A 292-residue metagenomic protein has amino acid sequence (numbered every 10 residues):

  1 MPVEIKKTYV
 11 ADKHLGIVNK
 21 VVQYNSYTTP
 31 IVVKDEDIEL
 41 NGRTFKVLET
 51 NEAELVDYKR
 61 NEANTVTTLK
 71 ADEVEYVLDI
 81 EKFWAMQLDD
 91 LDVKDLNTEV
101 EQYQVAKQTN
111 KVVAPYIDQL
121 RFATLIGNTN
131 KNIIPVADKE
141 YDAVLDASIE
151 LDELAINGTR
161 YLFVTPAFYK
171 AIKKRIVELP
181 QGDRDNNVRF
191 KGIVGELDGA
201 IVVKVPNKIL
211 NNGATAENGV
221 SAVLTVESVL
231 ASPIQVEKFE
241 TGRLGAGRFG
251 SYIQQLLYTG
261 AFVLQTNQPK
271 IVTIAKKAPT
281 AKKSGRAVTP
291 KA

Functional and structural regions predicted by a protein language model:
M1-E75: N-terminal "assembly arms/tails" that initiate or stabilize quaternary assembly in self-assembling proteins
E4-I5, Y9, D35, K111-V112 (+3 more regions): Signature of extracytoplasmic/envelope-associated structural regions
N41, K46, D152-K238: Extended oligomerization regions of viral-like shell subunits
K46, E52, T65, E73-L96 (+3 more regions): Structured, hydrophobic secondary-structure cores that serve as assembly/anchoring elements
L55-Y58, A171-K174, F262-L264: Short helix/loop capping segments that flank catalytic or ligand/cofactor-binding pockets
L91-I156, I271-K291: Alpha-helical scaffold segments that mediate packing/assembly in large oligomeric complexes
Q119, A123, N132-L145, L154-N157 (+9 more regions): Cell-envelope/extracellular anchoring and linker segments
F239-A292: Extended, compositionally biased alpha-helical segments that mediate assembly or anchoring
